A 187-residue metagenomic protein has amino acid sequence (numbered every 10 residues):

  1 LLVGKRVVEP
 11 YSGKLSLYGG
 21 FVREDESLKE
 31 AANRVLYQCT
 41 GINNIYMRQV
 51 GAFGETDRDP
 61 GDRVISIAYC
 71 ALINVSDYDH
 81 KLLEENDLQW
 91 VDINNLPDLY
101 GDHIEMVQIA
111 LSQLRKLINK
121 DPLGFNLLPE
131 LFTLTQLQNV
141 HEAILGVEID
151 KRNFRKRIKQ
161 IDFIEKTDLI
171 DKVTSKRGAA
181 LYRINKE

Functional and structural regions predicted by a protein language model:
L1-S16: N-terminal strand-loop-strand
L17, F21-R48, Y69, L137: The catalytic Nudix box helix
N43-Y46, R63-N95: Contiguous mid-protein beta-loop-alpha structural module that forms a pocket-lining wall or clamp of enzyme active
A52-R58, L169-K172: Short, solvent-exposed loop/turn elements at beta->coil junctions and helix N-caps that rim active or binding pockets
D57-Y78, L111-S112, R183-E187: Active-site-adjacent beta-strand/loop module that shapes the phosphate/pyrophosphate-binding cleft
H80-L114, L127-T135, N153-F163: NUDIX/MutT-family hydrolases
N139-E148: Short helix-coil junctions and helix-kink-helix linkers
K166-E187: Long, intrinsically disordered, low-complexity Ser/Thr/Pro-rich regulatory/activation regions of nuclear proteins
